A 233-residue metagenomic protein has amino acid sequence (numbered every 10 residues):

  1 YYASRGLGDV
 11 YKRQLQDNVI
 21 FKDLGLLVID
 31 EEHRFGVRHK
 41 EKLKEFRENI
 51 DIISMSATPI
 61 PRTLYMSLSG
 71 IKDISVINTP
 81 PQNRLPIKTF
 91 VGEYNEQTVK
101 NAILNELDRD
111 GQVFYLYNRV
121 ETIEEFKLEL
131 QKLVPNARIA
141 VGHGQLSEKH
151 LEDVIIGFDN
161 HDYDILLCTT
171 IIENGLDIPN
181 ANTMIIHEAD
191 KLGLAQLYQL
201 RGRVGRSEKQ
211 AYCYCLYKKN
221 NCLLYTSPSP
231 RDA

Functional and structural regions predicted by a protein language model:
Y1-Y11, C222-A233: Single conserved hydrophobic/aromatic residue that forms the stacking wall/gate of nucleotide- or nucleobase-binding
R5, D23-G25, N49-I53, G111-Q112 (+1 more regions): Loop/turn-to-beta-strand initiation segments
R5, K12-D23: Conserved helix/coil segment N-terminal to the catalytic DExD/H
K12-R13, V141-H150, T169-E173: Conserved helicase motor
L26, H33-K88, E96-A102: Post-DEXD/H (motif II) to motif III coupling segment of the RecA-like Helicase ATP-binding lobe
E31-H33, T170-L223: Conserved RecA-like helicase motor core of SF1/SF2 enzymes
E106-L128: Conserved strand-helix element at the start of the C-terminal RecA-like helicase core
L146-C168: Conserved helicase ATPase core of P-loop NTP-dependent helicases/translocases
